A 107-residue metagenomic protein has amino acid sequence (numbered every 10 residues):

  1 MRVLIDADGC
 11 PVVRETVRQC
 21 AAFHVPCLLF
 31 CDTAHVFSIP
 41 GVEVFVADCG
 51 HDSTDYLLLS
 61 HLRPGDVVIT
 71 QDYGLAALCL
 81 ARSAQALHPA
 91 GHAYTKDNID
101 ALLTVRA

Functional and structural regions predicted by a protein language model:
M1-A107: Nuclease catalytic cores that cleave nucleic-acid phosphodiester bonds, predominantly acidic two-metal-ion
